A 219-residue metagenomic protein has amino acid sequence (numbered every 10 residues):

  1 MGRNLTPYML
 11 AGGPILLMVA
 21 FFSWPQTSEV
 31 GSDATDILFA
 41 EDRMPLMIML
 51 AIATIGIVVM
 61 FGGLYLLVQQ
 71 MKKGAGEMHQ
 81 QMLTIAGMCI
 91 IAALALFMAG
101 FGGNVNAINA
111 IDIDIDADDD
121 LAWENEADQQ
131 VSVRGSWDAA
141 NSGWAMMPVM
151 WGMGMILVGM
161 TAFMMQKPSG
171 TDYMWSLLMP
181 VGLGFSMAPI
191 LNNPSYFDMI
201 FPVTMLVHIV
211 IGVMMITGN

Functional and structural regions predicted by a protein language model:
M1-N219: Hydrophobic, aromatic-enriched alpha-helical segments typical of multi-pass transmembrane helices
